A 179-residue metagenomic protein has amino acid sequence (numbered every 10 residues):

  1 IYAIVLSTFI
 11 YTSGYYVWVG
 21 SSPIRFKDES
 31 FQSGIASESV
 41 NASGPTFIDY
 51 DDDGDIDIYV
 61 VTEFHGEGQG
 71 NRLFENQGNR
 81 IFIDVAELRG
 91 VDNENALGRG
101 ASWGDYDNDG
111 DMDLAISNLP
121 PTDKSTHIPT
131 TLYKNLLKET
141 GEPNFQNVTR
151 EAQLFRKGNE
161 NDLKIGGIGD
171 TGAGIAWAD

Functional and structural regions predicted by a protein language model:
I1-D179: Acidic, glycine/proline-rich Ca2+-coordinating loop motifs
